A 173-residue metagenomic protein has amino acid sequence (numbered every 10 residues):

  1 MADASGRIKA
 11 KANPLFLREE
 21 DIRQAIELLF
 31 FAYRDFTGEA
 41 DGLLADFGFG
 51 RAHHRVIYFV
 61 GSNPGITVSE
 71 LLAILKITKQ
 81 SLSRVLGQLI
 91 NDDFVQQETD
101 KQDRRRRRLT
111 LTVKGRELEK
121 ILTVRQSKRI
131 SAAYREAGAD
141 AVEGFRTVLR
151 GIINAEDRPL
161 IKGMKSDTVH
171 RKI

Functional and structural regions predicted by a protein language model:
M1-F47, I173: N-terminal leader segment of winged-helix/HTH proteins
M1-L17, A139-I173: C-terminal regulatory/oligomerization modules of transcriptional regulators
A4-K11, T37, G87-R150: Charged, amphipathic alpha-helical coiled-coil/dimerization segments
Y33, E119, I153-E156: A structural signal for well-ordered alpha-helices, especially hydrophobic packing surfaces of coiled-coils
R34, G38-S81: N-terminal helix-turn-helix DNA-binding core of bacterial DNA-binding proteins
